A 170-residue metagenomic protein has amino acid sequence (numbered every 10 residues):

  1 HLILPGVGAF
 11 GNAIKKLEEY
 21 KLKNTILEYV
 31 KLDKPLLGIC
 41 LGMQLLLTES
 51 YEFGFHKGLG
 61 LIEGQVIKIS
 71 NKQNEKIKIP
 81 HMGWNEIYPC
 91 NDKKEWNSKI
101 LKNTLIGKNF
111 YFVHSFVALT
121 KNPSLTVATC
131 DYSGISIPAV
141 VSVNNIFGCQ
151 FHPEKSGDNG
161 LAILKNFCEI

Functional and structural regions predicted by a protein language model:
H1: Short, Asp-centered acidic motifs that coordinate Mg2+ and/or phosphate in catalytic or ligand-binding sites
L4: N-terminal nucleotide-binding beta1-loop-alpha1 segment
V7-G8, P153: Active-site metal-binding loops of divalent metal-dependent hydrolases
G8-G83: Cysteine-nucleophile active-site neighborhood
K31, Q65-I170: Amide-donor transfer/coupling interface in amidating biosynthetic enzymes
